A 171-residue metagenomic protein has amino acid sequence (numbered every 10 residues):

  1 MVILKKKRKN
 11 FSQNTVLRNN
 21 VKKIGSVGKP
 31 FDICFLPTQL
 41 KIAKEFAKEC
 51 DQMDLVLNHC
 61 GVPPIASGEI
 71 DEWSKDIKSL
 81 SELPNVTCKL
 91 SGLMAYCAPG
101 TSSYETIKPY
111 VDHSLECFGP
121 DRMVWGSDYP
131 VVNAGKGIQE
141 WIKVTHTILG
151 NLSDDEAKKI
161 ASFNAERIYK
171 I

Functional and structural regions predicted by a protein language model:
M1-T38, E45, K89, L93 (+1 more regions): Active-site gating/metal-coordination segments in enzymes
K5-K6, T38-I42, V62-I65, M94-C97 (+1 more regions): Active-site environment of divalent metal-dependent phosphoester hydrolases
K9-N14, P37-D51, A66-S79, T101-D112 (+1 more regions): Distinct, well-ordered alpha-helical segments
I24, H59, C88, D128 (+2 more regions): Conserved, mostly hydrophobic/aromatic
V27-P30, D51-L55, E82-V86, G119-M123 (+1 more regions): Short, well-ordered coil/turn segments that N-cap beta-strands
D71-L93: Aromatic-lined glycan-binding groove of carbohydrate-active enzymes
G92-Y96, G100-P109, K158-Y169: C-terminal helical cap
H113, C117-V124, N133-I171: Mid-to-C-terminal alpha-helical segments outside catalytic/metal-binding sites
